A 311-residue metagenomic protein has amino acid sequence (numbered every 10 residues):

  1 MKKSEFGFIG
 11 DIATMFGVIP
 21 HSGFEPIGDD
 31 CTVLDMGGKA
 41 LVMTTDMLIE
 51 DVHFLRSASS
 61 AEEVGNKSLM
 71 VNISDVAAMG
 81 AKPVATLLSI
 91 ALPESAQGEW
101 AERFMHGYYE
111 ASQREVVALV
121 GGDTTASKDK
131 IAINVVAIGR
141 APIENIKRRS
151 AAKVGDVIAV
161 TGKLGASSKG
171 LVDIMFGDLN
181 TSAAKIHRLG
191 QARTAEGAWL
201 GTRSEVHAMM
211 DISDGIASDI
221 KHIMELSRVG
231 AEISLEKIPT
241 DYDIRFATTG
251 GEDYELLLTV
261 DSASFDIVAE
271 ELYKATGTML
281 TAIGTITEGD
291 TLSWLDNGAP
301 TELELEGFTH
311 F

Functional and structural regions predicted by a protein language model:
M1-F311: Helix-biased detector of long, well-ordered alpha-helical tracts
